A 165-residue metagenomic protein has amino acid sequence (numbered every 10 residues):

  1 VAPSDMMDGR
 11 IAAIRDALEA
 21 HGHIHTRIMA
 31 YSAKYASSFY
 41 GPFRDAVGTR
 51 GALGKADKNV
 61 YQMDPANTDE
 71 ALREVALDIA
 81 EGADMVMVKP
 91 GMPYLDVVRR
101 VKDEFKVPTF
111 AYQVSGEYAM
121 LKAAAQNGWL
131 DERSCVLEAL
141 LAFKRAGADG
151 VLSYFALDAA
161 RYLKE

Functional and structural regions predicted by a protein language model:
V1-E165: Alpha/beta enzyme core
